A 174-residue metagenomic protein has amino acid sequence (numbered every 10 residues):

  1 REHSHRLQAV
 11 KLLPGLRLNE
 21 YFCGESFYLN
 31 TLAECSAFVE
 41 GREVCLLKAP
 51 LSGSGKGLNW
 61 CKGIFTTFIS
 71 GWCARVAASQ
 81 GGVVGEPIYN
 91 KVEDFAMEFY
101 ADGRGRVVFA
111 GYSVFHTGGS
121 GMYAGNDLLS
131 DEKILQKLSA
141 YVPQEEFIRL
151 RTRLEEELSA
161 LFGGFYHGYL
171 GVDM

Functional and structural regions predicted by a protein language model:
R1-G41, G53: Conserved N-proximal alpha/beta basic substrate-recognition cap immediately N-terminal to, or forming the N-lobe
V10, K48, S113: Active-site ExK catalytic segment of metal-dependent nucleases
L13-R17, F38-R42, F68-Q80, R151-F162: Hydrophobic, Leu/Ile/Phe/Ala-enriched alpha-helical segments that form helix-helix packing faces
G24-Y28, C45-S70, A96, G119-L138: Glycine-rich phosphate-binding loop of ATP-grasp-fold ATP-dependent ligases
E43, G63-M122, G171: Phosphate-binding site of ATP-dependent enzymes
L51-G53, I88-E93, G164-G168: A short catalytic or substrate-binding loop motif that flags glycine-/basic-rich loops and adjacent residues that bind
S79, G121-M174: A long amphipathic alpha-helix within ATP-dependent nucleotide-binding catalytic cores
